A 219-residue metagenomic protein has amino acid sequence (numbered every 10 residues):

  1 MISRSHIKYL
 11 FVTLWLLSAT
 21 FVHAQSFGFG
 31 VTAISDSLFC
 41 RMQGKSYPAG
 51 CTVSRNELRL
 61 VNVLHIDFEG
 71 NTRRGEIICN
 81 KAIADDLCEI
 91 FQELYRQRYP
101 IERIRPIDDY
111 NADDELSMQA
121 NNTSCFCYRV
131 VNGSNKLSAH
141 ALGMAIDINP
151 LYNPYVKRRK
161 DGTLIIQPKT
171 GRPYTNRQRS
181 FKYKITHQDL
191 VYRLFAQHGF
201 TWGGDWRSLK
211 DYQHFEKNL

Functional and structural regions predicted by a protein language model:
M1-F11: Bacterial N-terminal signal peptides that target proteins for export
Y9-T20: Bacterial N-terminal signal peptides
T13, R103, W202-G204: A generic structural-conservation signal
Q25-N71: N-terminal module-boundary/linker segments of secreted carbohydrate-active enzymes
V53-M118: Active-site acidic/histidine clusters and adjacent loop/turn architecture that either coordinate catalytic ions
I101-E102, L116-L151: Mid-length scaffold segments of soluble, non-membrane domains
V131-G133, G143-L219: Catalytic cores and adjacent binding grooves of peptidoglycan-active enzymes
